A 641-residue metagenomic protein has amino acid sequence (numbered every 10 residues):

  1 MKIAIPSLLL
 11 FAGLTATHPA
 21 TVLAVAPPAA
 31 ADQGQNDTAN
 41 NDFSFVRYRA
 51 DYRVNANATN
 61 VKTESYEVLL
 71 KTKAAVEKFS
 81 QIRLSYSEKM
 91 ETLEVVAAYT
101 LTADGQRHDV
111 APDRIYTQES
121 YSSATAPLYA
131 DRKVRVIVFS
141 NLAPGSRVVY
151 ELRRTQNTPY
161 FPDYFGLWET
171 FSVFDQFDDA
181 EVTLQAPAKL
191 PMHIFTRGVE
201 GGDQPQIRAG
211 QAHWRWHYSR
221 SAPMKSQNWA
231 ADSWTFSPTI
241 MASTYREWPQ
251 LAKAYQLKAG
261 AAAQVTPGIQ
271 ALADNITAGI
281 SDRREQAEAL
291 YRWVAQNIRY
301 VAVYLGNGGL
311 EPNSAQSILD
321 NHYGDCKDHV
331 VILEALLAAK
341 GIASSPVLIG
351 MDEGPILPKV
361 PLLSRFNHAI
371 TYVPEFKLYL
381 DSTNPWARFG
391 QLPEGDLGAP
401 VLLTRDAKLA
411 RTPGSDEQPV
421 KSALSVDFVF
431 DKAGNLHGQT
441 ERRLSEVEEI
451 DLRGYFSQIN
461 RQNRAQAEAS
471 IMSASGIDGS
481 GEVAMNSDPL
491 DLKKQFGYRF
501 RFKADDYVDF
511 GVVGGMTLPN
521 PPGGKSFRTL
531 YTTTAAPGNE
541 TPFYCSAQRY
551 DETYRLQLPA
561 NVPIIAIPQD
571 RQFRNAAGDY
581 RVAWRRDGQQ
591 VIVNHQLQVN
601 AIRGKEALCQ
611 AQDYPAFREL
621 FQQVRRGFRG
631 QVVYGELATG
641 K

Functional and structural regions predicted by a protein language model:
M1, L14, V22-L23: Residue-level detector of alpha-helical hydrophobic segments embedded in or interacting with membranes
K2-L8, T371: Sec-dependent signal peptide recognition, specifically the positively charged N-region followed immediately by
P6-H18: Bacterial N-terminal signal peptides
V22-K641: A sensor for short, sequence-defined functional sites
